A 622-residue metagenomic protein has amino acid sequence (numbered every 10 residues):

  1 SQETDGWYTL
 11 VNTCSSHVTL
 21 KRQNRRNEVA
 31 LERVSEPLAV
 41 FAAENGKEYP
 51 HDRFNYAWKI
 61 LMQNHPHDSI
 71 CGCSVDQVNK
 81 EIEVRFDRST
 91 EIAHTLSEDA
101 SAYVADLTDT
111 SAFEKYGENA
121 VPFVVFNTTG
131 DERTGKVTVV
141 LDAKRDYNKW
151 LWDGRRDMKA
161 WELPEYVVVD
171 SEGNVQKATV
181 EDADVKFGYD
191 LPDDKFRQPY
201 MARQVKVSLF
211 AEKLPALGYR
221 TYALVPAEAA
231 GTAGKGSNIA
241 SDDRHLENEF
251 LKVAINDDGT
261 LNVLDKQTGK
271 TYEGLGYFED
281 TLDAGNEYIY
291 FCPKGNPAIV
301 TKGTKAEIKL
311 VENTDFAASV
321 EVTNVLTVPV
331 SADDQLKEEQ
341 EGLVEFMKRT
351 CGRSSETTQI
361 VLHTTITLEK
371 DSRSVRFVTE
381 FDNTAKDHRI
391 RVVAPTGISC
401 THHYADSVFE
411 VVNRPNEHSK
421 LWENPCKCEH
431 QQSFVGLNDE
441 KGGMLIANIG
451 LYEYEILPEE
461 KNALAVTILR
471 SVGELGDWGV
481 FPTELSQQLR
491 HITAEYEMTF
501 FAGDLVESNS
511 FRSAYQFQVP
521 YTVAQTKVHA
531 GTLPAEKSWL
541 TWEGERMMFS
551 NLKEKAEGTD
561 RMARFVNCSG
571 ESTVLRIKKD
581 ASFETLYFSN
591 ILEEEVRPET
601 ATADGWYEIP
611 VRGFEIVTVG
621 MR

Functional and structural regions predicted by a protein language model:
S1-T108, G173, F517-P520: Metal- or metallocofactor-binding catalytic centers and their adjacent structured scaffolds across diverse enzyme
W7, A102, D106-R622: C-terminal (or distal) subdomains of carbohydrate-active enzymes
